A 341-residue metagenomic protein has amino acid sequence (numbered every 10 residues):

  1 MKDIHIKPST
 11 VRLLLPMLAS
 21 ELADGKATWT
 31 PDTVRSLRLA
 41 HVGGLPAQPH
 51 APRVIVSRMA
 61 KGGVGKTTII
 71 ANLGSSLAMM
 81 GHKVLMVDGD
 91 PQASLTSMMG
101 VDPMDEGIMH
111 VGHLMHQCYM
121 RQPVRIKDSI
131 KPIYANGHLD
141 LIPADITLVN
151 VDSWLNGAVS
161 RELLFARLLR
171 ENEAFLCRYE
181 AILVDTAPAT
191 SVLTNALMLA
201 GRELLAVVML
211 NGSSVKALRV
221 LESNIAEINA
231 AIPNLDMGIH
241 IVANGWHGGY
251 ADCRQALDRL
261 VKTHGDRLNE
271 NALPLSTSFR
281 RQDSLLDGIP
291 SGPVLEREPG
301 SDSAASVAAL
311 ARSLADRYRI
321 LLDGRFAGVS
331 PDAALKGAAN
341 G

Functional and structural regions predicted by a protein language model:
M1-M17: Polyanion-binding surface elements
E21-G341: P-loop NTP-binding core
